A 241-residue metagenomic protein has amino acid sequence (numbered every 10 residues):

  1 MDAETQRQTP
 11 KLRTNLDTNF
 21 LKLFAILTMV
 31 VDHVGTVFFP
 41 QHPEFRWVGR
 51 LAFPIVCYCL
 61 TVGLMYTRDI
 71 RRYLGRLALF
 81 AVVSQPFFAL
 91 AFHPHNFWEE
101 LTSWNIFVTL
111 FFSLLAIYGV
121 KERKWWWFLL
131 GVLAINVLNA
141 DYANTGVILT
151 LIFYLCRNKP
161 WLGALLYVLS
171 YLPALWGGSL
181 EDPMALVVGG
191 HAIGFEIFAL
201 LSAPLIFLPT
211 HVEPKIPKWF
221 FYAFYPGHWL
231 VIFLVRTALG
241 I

Functional and structural regions predicted by a protein language model:
M1-I241: Alpha-helical transmembrane segments and their immediate juxtamembrane cytosolic regions
